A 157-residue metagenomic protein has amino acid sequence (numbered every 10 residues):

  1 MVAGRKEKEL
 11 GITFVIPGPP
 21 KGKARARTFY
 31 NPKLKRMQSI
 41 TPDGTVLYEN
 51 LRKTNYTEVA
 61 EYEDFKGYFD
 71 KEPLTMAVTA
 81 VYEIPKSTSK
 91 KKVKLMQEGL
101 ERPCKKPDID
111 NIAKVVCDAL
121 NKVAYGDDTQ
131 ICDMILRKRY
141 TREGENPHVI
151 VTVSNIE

Functional and structural regions predicted by a protein language model:
M1-E157: Acidic, proline/glycine-enriched N-terminal capping motif
